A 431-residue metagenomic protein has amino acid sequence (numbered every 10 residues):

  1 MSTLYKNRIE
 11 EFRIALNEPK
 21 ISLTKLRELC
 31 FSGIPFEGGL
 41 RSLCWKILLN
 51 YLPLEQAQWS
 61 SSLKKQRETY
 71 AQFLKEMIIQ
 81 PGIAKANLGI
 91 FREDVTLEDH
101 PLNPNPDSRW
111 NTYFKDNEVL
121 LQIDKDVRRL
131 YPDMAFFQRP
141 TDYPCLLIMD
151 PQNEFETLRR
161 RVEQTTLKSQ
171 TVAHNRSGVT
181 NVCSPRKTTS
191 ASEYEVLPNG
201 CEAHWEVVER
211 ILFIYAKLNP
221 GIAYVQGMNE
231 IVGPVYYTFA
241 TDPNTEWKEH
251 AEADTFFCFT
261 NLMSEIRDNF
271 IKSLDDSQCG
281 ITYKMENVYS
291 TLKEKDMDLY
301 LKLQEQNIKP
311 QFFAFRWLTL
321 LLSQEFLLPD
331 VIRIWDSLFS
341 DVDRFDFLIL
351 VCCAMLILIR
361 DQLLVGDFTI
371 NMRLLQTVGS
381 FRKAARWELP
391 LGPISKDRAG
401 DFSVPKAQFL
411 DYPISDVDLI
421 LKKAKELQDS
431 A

Functional and structural regions predicted by a protein language model:
M1-G221, Y236, D242-N244, T260 (+3 more regions): N-terminal transition regions in large eukaryotic proteins
L4-Y5, Q80-G89, T245, E249 (+2 more regions): Extended, Lys/Glu/Leu-rich amphipathic alpha-helical scaffolds
E37-R41, D116, C201-H204, Y224-M228 (+2 more regions): Helix-start/N-cap signature of alpha-helical segments
Q56-A57, F136-P140, Y224, I271-K272 (+3 more regions): Intrinsically disordered, low-complexity regions enriched in proline, serine, glycine and charged residues
S61, E206, G227, E294 (+2 more regions): Short sequence/structural elements of tandem HEAT/ARM alpha-solenoid repeats
N199, L303-K309, L321-S323: Short basic-aromatic helix/loop recognition motifs at nucleic-acid and histone-peptide binding interfaces
E209-K217, N229-T238, F257-N261, S290 (+4 more regions): Contiguous, well-ordered alpha-helical segments that form the cores/surfaces of helical PPI scaffolds
S340-V342: Solenoid-like repeat scaffolds
